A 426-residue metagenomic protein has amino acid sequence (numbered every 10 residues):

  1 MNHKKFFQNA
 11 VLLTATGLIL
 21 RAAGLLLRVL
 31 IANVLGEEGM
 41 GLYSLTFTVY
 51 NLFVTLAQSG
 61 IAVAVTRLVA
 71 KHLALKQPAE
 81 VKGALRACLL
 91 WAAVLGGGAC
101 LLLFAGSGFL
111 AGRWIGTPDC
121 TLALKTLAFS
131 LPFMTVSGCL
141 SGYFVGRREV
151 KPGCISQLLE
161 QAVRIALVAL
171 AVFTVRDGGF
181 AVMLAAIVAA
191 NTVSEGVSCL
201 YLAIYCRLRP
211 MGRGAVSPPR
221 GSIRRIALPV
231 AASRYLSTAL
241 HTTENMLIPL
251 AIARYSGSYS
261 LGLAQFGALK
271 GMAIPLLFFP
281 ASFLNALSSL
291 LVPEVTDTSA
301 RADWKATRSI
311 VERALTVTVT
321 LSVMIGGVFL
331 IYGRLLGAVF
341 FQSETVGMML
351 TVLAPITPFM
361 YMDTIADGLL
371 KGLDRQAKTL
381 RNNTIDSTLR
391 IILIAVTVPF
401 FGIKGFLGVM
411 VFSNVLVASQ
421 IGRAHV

Functional and structural regions predicted by a protein language model:
M1-A23, A79, G83, S217-T238 (+1 more regions): N-terminal membrane topogenesis motif
L13-G17, N51, A92, T126-L127 (+11 more regions): Residue-level signature of transmembrane alpha-helical cores of multipass secondary-active transporters and flippases
L20, A62-V63, T126-V145, G153-Q161 (+5 more regions): Short runs within selected transmembrane alpha-helices of multi-pass transporters and secretion channels
I31-L52, F180-V188, G221-I226, V230 (+2 more regions): Interfacial/gating helices of multi-pass transporter permease domains
V34-E37, T117, G146-R147, D177 (+4 more regions): Helix-loop interface residues and adjacent transmembrane-helix termini in multi-pass membrane transporters, primarily
S59-A74, I274-R301: Helix-loop junctions and terminal segments of transmembrane helices in multi-pass membrane transport/translocation
V63-G108, L122, K305-I325: Membrane-water interface segments that mark the loop-to-transmembrane alpha-helix transition
G98-G116, M324-Q342: Short membrane-interface helical motifs at transmembrane helix boundaries in multi-pass membrane transporters
